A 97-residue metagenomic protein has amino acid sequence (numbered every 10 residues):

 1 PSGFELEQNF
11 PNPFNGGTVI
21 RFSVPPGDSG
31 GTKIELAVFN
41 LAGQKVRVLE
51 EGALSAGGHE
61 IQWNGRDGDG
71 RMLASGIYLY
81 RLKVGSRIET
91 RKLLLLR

Functional and structural regions predicted by a protein language model:
P1-F10, F14-V38, V48-E51, W63 (+1 more regions): Glycine-centered coil/turn sites that cap beta-strands in beta-rich domains
N40-L41, D67: Short, acidic, Ser/Thr-enriched surface-loop or helix-capping motifs
E50-G85: Short, surface-exposed loop/turn motifs with a glycine/proline- and acidic-biased composition
R87-R91: Extracellular and select intracellular beta-sandwich modules with Ser/Thr-enriched, small-residue motifs on
L94-R97: Short beta-strand edge segments in extracellular beta-sheet folds
